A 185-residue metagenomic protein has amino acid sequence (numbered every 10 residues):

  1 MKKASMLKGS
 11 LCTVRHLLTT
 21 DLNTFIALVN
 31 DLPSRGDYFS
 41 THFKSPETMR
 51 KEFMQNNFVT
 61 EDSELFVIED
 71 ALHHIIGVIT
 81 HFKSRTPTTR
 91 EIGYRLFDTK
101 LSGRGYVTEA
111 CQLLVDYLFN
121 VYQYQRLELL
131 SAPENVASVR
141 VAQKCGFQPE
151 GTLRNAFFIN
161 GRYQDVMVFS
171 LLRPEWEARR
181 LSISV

Functional and structural regions predicted by a protein language model:
M1-K2, E52-N56: Short, P/G- and charge-enriched loop/turn segments at secondary-structure junctions
M1-L32, E69-V185: Acyl-donor (CoA/ACP) binding surface of acyl/acetyltransferases
P33-M54: Conserved GNAT-fold acetyl-CoA-binding loop/helix
G36, S40, N57-F58, L101-S102 (+1 more regions): Short, contiguous strand/loop micro-motifs
F39, S63-E64, Q125, I183: Short, polar/charged, Gly/Pro-enriched helix-capping and turn/loop motifs at alpha-helix termini and inter-helix linkers
Q55-V67, G77: A short helix-loop-beta-strand connector motif used in the catalytic cores of GNAT acetyltransferases and, in some
